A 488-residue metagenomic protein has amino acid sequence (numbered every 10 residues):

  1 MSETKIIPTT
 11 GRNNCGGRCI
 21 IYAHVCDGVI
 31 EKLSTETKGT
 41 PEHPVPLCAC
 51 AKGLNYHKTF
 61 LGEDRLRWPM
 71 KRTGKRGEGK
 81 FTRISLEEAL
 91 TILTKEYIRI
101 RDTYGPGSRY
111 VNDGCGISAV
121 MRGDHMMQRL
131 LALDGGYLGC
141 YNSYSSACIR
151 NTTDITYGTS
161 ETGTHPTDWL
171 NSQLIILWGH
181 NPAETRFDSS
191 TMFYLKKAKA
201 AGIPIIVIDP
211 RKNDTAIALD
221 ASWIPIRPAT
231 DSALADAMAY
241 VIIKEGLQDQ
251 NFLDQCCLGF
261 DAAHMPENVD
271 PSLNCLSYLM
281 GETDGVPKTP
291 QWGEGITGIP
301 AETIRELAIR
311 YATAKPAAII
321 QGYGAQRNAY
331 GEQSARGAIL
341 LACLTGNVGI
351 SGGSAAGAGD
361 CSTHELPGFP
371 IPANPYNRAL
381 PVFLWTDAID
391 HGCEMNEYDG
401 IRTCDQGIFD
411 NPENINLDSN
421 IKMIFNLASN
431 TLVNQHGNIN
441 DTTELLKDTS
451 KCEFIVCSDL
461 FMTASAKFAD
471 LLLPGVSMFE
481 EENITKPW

Functional and structural regions predicted by a protein language model:
M1-L247, Y398, L427: N-terminal export/assembly segments and adjacent metallocofactor-ligating motifs of anaerobic energy-metabolism
G16, G123, D188, A198 (+14 more regions): Active-site-proximal structural scaffolding
L93-I98, S160-W169, I205-K212, S272-E282 (+2 more regions): Structured alpha-helical segments in the cores of large, soluble enzyme domains
Y104-S108, Q248-D254, A318, G349-A356: Flexible, glycine/charged-enriched surface loops at secondary-structure junctions
N112-A119, W292-I296, G322-A329, C361-T363 (+1 more regions): Conserved short loop/turn motifs at secondary-structure junctions
G114, Q255-F260, R310-Y311, S354-E365: A glycine-rich phosphate-binding loop feature that marks nucleotide/adenosyl-phosphate handling sites
H125-L195, A201-I203, V207-I208, A233 (+2 more regions): Extended redox/cofactor-interaction regions of prokaryotic respiratory oxidoreductases
G202, I206, R211-A314: Long, well-ordered, tryptophan-enriched scaffold segments
